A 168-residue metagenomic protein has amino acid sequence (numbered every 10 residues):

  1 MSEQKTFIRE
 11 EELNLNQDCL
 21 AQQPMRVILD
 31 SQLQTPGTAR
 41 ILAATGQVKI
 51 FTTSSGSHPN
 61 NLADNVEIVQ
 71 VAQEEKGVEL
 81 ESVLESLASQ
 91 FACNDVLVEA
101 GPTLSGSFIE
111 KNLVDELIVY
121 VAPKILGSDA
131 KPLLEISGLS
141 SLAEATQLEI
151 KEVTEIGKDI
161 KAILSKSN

Functional and structural regions predicted by a protein language model:
M1-F91, T103-G106: Active-site ligand-binding patch in enzyme domains
Q17-D18, V98, T154: Short Gly/Pro-enriched turn/cap motifs at secondary-structure boundaries
D30, I50, V98, D115 (+1 more regions): Residue-level signal for inorganic ion chemistry
P59-N61, V96, S107, S128-D129: Extended hydrophobic-aromatic, low-complexity segments
V66, C93-V96, A100-G101, S105 (+2 more regions): Helical hairpin unit composed of two closely spaced alpha helices linked by a short loop
E110-L148: Flexible, gly/pro- and Lys/Arg-enriched active-site loops
S137-N168: Conserved histidine-centered catalytic loops in small-molecule metabolism enzymes
